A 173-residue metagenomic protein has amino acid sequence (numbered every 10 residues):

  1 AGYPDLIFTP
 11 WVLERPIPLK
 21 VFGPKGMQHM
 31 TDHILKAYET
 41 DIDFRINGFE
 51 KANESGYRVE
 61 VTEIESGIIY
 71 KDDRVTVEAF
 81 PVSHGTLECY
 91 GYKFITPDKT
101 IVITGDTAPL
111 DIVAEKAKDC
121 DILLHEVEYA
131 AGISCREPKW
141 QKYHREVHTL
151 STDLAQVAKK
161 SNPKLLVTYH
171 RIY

Functional and structural regions predicted by a protein language model:
A1-V102, V113: Binuclear metal-dependent hydrolase catalytic cores
D98-T100, A108-Y173: Cap/insert and terminal regions of metallo-dependent hydrolase folds
